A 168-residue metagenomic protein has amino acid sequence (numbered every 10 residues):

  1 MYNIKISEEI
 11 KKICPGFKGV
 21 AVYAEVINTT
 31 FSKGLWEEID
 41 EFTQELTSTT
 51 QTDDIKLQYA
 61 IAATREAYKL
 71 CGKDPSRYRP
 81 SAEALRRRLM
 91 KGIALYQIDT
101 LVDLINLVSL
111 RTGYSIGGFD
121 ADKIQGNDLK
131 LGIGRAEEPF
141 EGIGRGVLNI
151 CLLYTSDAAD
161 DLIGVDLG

Functional and structural regions predicted by a protein language model:
E8-F42: Gly/serine-rich nucleotide phosphate-binding loop at the start of the catalytic core of nucleotide/ADP-ribose-handling
K33-A84, M90: Glycine/proline-rich, flexible active-site/cofactor-binding loop segments that harbor closely spaced acidic
S81-R86, Q125-L129: Short, conserved phosphate-binding/catalytic loop or strand-edge motifs used in phosphoryl-/nucleotidyl-transfer
A94-G118: Conserved phosphate/anionic-ligand binding catalytic regions in large, soluble enzymes, centered on
S109-R135: Class I SAM-dependent methyltransferase SAM-binding "motif I" and its flanking Rossmann-like core
R135-E141: Short, structured beta-strand/loop micro-motifs enriched in basic residues and often containing a Trp
Y154-D161: Conserved small/polar residues in nucleotide/adenosyl-binding loops
D166-G168: Hydrophobic alpha-helical segments, chiefly the membrane-spanning helices and signal/signal-anchor peptides
